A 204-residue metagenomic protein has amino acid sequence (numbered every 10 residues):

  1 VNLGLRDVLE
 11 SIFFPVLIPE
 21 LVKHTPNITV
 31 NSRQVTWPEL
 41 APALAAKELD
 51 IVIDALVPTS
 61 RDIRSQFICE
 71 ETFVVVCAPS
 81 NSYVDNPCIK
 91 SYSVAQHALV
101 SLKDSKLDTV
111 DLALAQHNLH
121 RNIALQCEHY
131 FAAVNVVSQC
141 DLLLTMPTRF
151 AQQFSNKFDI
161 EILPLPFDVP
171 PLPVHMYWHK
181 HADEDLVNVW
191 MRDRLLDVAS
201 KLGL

Functional and structural regions predicted by a protein language model:
V1-G4, V52, V76, A98 (+2 more regions): Short, well-ordered beta-strand segments
V1-S60, C127: Central regulatory/effector-binding core of bacterial HTH transcription factors
N2, N27-N31, N122-A124, E161 (+1 more regions): Residues at or immediately flanking beta-strands
L3, I12-F13, V84, E161-L204: A late-sequence structural motif
T36-L49, A55, S105-E161: Hydrophobic hinge/microswitch elements
S60-H97, K180-H181, V189: Flexible hinge/capping segments at coil-to-helix
R64-V74, L144, T148-A151, N156-P171: Short beta-strand->loop
Y83-P87, A95-H117, T148, E184-N188 (+2 more regions): Secondary-structure junction motif
